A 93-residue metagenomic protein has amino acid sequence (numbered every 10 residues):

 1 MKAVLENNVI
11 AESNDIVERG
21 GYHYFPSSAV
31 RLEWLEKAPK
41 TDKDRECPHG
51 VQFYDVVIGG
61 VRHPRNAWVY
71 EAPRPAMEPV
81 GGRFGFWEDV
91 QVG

Functional and structural regions predicted by a protein language model:
M1-G93: Terminal leader/tail segments of proteins
